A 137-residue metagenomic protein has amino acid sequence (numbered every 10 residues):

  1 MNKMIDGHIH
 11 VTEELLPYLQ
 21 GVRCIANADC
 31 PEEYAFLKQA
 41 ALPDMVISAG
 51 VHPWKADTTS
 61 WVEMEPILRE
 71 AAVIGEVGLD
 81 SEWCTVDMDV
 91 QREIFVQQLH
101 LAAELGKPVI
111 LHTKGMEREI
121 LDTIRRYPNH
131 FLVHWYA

Functional and structural regions predicted by a protein language model:
M1-A137: Mid-domain alpha/beta scaffold segments of enzyme catalytic cores
